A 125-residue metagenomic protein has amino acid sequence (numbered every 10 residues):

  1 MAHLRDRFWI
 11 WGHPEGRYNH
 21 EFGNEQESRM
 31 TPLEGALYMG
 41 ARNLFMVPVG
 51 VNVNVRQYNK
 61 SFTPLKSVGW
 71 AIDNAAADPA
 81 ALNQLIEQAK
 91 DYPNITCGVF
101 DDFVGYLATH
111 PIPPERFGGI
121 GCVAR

Functional and structural regions predicted by a protein language model:
M1-R125: Glycan-processing catalytic domains of CAZymes
